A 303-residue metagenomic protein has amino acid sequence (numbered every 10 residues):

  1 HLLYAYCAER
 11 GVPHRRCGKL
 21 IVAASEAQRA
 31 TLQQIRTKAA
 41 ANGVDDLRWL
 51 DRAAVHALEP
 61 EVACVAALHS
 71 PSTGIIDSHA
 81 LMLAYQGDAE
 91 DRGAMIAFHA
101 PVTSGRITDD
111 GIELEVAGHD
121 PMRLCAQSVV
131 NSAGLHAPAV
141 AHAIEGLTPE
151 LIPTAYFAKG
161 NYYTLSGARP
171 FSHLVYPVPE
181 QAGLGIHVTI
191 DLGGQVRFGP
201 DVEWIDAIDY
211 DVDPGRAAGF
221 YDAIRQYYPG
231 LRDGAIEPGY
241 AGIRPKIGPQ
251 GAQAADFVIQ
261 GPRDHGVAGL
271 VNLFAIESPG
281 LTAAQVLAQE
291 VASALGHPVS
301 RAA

Functional and structural regions predicted by a protein language model:
H1-A54, L58, C64, G185: Dinucleotide-binding Rossmann-like beta1-alpha1 core, especially the glycine-rich loop that anchors the ADP
L3, R29-I35, R52, M82 (+4 more regions): A general structural signal for well-ordered alpha-helical segments in protein cores
R10-H14, R123-S128, S132-G266: Active-site substrate-recognition segment that forms the wall of the catalytic cavity or substrate channel
R16, D51-R52, F98-A100, P238-Y240: Short loop/edge segments at beta-strand edges and connector loops that shape dinucleotide/nucleotide cofactor-binding
A27-T31, L58-V65, R106-E113, G248-A254 (+1 more regions): A short, glycine/Asx- and small/polar-enriched loop/turn that sits immediately N-terminal to a beta-strand
L47, G93-M95, L270: Short, conserved active-site loop motifs that form the nucleotide-linked donor/cofactor pocket
L68-S128, Q285: Helical element adjacent to the flavin cofactor pocket in flavoenzyme catalytic cores
A254-A303: C-terminal lid/capping helical subdomain adjacent to the catalytic/cofactor pocket in oxidative enzymes
